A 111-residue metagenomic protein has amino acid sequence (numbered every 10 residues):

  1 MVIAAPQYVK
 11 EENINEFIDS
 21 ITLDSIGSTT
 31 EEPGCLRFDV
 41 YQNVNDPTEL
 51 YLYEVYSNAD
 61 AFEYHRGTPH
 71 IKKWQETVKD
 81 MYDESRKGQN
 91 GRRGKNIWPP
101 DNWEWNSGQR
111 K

Functional and structural regions predicted by a protein language model:
M1-E31, C35-L36: N-terminal first-folded block
M1-Y8, R37-R66: Short, well-ordered beta-strand segments in beta-rich or mixed alpha/beta enzyme and ligand-binding folds
L23, G27-L36, V55-G91: An amphipathic, aromatic/His-enriched active-site/gating alpha helix that lines ligand/cofactor pockets
V40-T48, Q75-K111: Glycine-rich beta-strand-turn "strand-cap" elements at beta-sheet edges
